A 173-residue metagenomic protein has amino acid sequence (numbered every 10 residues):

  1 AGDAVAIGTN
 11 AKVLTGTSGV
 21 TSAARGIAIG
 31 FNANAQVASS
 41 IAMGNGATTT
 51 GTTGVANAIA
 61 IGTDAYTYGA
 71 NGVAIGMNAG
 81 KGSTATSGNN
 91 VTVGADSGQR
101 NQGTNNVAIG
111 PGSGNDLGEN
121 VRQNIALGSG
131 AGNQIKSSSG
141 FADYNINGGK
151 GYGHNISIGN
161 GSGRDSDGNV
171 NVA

Functional and structural regions predicted by a protein language model:
A1-A173: Glycine- and small/polar-enriched repetitive beta-structure motifs of secreted/surface proteins
